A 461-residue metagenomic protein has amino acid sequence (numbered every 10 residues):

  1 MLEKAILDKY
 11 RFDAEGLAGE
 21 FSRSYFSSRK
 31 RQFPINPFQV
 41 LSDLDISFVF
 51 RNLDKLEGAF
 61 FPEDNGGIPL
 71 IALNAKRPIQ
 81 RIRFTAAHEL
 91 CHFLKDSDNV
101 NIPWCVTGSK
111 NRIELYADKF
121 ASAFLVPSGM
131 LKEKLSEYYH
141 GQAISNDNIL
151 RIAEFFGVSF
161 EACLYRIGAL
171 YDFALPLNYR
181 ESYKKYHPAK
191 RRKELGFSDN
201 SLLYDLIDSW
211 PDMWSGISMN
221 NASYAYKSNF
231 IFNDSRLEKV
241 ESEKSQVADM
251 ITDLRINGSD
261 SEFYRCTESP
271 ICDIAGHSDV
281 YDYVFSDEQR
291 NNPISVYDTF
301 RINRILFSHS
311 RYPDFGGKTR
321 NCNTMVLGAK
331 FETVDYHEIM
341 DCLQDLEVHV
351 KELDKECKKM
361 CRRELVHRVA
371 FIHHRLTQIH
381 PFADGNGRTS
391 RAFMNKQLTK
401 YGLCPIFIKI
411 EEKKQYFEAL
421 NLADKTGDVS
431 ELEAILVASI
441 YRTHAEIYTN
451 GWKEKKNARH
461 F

Functional and structural regions predicted by a protein language model:
M1-D205: Active-site hotspot residues in diverse enzymes, especially metal/ion-binding acidic/histidine motifs
Y186-D384, R388-F461: FIC/Doc superfamily catalytic core
